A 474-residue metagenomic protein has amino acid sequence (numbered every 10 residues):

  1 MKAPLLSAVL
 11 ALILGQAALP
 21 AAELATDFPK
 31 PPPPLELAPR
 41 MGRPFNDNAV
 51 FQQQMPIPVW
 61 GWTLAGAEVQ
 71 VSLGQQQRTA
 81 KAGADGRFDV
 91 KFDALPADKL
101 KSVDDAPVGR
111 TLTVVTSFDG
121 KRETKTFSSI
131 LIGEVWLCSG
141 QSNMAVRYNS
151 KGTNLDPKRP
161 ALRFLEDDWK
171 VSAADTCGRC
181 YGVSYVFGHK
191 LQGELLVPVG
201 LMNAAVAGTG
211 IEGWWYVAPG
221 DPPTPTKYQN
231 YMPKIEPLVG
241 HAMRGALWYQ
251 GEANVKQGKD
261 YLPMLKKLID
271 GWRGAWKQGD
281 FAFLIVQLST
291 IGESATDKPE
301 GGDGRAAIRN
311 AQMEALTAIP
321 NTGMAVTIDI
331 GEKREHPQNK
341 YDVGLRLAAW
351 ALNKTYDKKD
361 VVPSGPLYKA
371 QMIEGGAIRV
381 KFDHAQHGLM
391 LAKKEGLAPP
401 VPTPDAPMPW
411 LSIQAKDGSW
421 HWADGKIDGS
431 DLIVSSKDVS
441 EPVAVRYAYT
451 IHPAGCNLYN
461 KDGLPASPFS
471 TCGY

Functional and structural regions predicted by a protein language model:
M1-L5: Positively charged n-region of N-terminal signal peptides that target proteins for export
S7-A17: Bacterial N-terminal signal peptides
A22-Y474: Cell-envelope and extracellular/periplasmic
